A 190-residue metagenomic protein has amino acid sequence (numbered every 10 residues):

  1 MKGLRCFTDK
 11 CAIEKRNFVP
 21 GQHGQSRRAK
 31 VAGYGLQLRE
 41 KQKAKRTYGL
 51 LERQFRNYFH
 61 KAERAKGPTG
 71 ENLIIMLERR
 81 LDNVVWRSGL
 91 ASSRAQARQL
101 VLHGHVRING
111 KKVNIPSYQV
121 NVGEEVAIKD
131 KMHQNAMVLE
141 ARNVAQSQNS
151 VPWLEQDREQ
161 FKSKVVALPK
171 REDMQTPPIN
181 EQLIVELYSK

Functional and structural regions predicted by a protein language model:
M1-S88, K112-K190: Ferredoxin-like alpha/beta domains used as RNA- or RNAP-binding modules
R87, A91-Q96: Internal active-site segments that recognize and position negatively charged phosphoryl groups and nucleotide moieties
R87, L102-H103: Short, intrinsically disordered, mixed-charge
R94, L100-V101, V120: Short, well-ordered loop/turn sites that connect or cap secondary structure elements
G104-R107, K112-N114: Glycine- and Gly-Pro-enriched alpha-helical subdomains that act as flexible, kink-prone "lid/hinge" or packing modules
